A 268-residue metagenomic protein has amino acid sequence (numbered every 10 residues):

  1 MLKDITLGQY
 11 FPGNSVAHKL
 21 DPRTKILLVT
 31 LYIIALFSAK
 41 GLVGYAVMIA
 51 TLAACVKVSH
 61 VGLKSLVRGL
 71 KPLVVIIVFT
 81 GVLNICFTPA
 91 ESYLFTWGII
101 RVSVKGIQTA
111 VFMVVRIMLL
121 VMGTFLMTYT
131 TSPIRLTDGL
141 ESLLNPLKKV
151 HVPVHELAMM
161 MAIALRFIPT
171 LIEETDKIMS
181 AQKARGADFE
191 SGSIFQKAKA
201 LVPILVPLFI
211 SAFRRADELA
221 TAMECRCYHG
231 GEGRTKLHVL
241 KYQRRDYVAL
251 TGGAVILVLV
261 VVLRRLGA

Functional and structural regions predicted by a protein language model:
M1-G44, M48-K57, S142-N145, K149-V152 (+3 more regions): Transmembrane alpha-helix interface motif
N14, F37, H60-S65, W97 (+4 more regions): Membrane-helix interfacial "entry" motifs
K25, L63-V74, A249: Alpha-helical transmembrane segments and their helix-start/interface "positive-inside/aromatic belt" motifs in integral
G41, Y45, H60-K64, T88-T96 (+2 more regions): Transmembrane helix-loop junctions in multipass membrane proteins, especially transporters and channels
T51-V61, I76-F79: Alpha-helical transmembrane segments and their membrane-interface exit regions
G69-I77, V114, M118, L208 (+3 more regions): Loop-to-transmembrane-helix entry motif
L73-A187: Juxtamembrane/interface alpha-helical elements of multi-pass membrane proteins
